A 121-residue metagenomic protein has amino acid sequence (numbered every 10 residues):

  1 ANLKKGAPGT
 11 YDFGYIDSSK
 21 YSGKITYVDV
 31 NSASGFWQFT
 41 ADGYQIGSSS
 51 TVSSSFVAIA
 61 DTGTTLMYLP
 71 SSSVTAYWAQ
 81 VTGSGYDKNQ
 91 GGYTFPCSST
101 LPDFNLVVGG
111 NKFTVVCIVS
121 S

Functional and structural regions predicted by a protein language model:
A1-S121: Active-site or ligand-binding cleft "flap/edge" segments
